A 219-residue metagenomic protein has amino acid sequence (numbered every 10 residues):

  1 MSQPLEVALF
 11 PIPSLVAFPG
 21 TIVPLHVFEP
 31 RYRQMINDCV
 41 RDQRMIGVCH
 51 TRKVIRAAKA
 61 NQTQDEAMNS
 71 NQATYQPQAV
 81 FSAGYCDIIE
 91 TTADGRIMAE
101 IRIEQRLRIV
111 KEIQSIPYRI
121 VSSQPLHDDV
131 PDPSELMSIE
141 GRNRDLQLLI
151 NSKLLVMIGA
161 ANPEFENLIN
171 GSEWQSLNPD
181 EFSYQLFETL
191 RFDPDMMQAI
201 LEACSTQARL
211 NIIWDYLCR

Functional and structural regions predicted by a protein language model:
M1-R219: N-terminal low-complexity, acidic/polar interaction/targeting segments
